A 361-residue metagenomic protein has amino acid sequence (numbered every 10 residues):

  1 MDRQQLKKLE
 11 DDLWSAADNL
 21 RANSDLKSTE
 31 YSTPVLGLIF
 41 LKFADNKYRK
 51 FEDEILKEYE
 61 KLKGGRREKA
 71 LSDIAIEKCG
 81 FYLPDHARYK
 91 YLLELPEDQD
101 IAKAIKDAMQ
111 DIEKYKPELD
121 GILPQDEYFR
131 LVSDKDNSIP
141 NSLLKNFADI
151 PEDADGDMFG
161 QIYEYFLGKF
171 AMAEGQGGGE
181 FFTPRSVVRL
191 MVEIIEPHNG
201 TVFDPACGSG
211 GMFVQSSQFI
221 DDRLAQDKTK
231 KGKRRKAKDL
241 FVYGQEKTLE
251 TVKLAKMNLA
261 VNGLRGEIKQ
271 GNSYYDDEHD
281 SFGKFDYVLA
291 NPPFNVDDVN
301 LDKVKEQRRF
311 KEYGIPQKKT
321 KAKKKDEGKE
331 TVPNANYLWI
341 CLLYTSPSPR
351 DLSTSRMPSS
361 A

Functional and structural regions predicted by a protein language model:
M1-H198, E267-D276: Non-catalytic, mostly N-terminal accessory regions of nucleic-acid modification and defense proteins
Q4, K8, D157, S186 (+4 more regions): Charged, alpha-helix-enriched surfaces in structured cytosolic catalytic cores of large nucleotide-utilizing machines
S28, N137, F282, E330-Y337: Short, solvent-exposed loop/helix junctions and linker helices that flank or host conserved functional motifs
G177-A290, F294-Q307: Conserved S-adenosyl-L-methionine
T229-K233, F294-L338: Mobile active-site "lid"/loop adjacent to the S-adenosyl-L-methionine
C341: A short, conserved alpha-helix in the catalytic core of glycosyltransferases
Y344-D351: Conserved small/polar residues in nucleotide/adenosyl-binding loops
R356-A361: Hydrophobic alpha-helical segments, chiefly the membrane-spanning helices and signal/signal-anchor peptides
